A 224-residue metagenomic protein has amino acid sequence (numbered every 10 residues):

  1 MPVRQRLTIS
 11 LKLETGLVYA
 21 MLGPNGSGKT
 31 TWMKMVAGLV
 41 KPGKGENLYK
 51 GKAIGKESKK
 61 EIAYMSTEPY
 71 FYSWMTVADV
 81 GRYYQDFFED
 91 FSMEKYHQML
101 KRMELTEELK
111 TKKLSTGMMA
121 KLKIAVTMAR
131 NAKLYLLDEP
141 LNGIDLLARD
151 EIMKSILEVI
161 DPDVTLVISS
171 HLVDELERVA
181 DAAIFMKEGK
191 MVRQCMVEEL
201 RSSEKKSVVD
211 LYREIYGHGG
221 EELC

Functional and structural regions predicted by a protein language model:
L22-P24: The feature captures the beta-strand-to-loop junction immediately N-terminal to the Walker
A37: Helix-to-loop junction immediately C-terminal to a conserved catalytic motif
K44-S58: Conserved ABC transporter NBD signature motif
T67-L122: ABC-family P-loop ATPase nucleotide-binding domains
Y135-E139: Catalytic Walker B motif of ABC-type/P-loop ATPase nucleotide-binding domains
R149-P162: Helical segment within the ABC ATPase nucleotide-binding domain
